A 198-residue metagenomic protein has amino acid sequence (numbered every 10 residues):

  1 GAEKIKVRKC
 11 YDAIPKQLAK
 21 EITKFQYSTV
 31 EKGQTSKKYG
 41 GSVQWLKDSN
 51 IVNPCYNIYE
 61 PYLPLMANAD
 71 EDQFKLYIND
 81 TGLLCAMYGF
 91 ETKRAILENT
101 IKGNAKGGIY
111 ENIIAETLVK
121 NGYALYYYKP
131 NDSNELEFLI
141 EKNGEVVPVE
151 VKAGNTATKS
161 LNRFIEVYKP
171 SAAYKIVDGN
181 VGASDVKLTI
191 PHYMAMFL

Functional and structural regions predicted by a protein language model:
G1-L136, I140: Accessory nucleic acid-recognition modules appended to NTPase machines
Y77, Y126, V149, A172-I176: Hydrophobic/aromatic beta-strand patches that form the interior of the parallel beta-sheet core in alpha/beta enzyme
K102-G103, P148-K152: Short, glycine/charged-rich beta-strand-loop motifs at protein surfaces that mediate ligand recognition and catalysis
Y126, S184-F197: Short acidic, glycine/proline-enriched helix-loop-strand junctions
I140-P148: Active-site beta-strand-loop-beta-strand hairpin of nuclease catalytic cores that positions key catalytic residues
A153-I190: Catalytic cores of nucleic-acid endonucleases
